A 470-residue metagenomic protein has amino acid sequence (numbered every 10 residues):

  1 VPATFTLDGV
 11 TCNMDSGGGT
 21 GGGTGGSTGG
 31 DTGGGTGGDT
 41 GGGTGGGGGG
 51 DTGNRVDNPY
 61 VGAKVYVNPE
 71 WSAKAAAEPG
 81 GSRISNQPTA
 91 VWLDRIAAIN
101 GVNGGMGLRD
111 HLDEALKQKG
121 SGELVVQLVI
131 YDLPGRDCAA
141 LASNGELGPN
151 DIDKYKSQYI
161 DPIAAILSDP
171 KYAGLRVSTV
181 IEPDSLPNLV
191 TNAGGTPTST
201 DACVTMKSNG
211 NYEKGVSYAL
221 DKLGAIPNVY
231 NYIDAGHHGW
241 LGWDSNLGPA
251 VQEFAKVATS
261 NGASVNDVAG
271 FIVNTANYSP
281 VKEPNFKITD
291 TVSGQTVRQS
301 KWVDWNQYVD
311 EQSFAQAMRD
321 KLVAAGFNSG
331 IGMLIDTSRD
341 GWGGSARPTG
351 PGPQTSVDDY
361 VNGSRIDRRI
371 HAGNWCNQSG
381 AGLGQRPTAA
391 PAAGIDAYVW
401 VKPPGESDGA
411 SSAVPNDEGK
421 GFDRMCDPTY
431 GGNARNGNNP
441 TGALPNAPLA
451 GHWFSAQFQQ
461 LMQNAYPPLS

Functional and structural regions predicted by a protein language model:
V1: Short beta-strand-plus-loop segments that form exposed binding edges in beta-rich domains
F5, V10-G53: Ser/Thr/Gly/Pro-rich low-complexity, disordered linker/stalk segments of secreted and cell-surface proteins
G53-L167, G384, K402-S470: N-terminal carbohydrate-binding/catalytic regions of secreted carbohydrate-active enzymes
K64-V67, A90-D94, V125-I130, V177-E182 (+6 more regions): Structural recognition of the beta-strand scaffold that forms the well-ordered cores of secreted hydrolase catalytic
A76-G80, L241, S245-F422, C426: Surface-exposed substrate-engagement region within the catalytic domains of secreted or surface-exposed extracellular
L93-N100, D201-S208, A235-G242, Q295-V309: Surface-exposed cleft-lining segments at the edges of enzyme active sites
V102, K117-Y232, P249-K256, G262-D267 (+1 more regions): Substrate-binding cleft of extracellular glycoside hydrolase catalytic domains
